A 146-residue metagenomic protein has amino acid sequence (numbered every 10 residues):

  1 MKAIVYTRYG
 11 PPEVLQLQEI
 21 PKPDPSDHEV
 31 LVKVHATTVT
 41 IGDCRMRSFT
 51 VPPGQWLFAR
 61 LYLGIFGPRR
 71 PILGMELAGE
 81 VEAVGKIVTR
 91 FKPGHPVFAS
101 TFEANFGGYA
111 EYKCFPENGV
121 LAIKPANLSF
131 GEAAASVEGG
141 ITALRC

Functional and structural regions predicted by a protein language model:
M1-K2: Extreme N-terminal starter segment of soluble prokaryotic enzymes
Y6, E82-A83, C114-P116: Short beta-strand-to-turn element immediately C-terminal to the catalytic PLP-Schiff-base lysine in fold type I
Y9-G10: Proline/serine/threonine-rich low-complexity linkers at boundaries of modular beta-sandwich domains
L17-E19, Y112: Well-ordered beta-strand positions in beta-sheet-rich domains
P21-T38, T50-E103: Glycine-rich beta-strand-centered segment in the early N-terminal region that forms part of a ligand/cofactor-binding
G42-S48: Cytochrome P450 core scaffold surrounding the K-helix E-X-X-R motif and the conserved "meander" helix-loop region
L63-E76, R90, A99-C146: NAD(P)H dinucleotide-binding glycine-rich loop of Rossmann-like/cofactor-binding domains, especially the beta1-alpha1
